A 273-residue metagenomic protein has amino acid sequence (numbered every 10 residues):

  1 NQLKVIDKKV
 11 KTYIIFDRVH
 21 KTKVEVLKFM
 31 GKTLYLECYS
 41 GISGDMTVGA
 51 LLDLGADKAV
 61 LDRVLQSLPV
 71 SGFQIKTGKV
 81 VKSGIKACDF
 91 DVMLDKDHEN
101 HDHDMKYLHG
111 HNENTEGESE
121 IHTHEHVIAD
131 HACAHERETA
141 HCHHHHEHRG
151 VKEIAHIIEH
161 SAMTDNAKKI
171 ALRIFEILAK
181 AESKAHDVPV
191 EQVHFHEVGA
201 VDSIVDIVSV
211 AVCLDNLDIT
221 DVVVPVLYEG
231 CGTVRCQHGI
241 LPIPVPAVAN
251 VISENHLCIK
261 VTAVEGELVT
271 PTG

Functional and structural regions predicted by a protein language model:
D7, K11-K21, V26: Short, positively charged and aromatic/hydrophobic N-terminal segments
M30-G31, K86, P189-E191, L217-V224 (+1 more regions): Short coil/turn connectors at secondary-structure junctions
M30-T33, A185-E197, G230-C231, N255-T262: Glycine/charged-rich beta-loop-alpha catalytic/anionic-binding loops adjacent to active sites
L34-L52, A56, V60, I154-H156 (+5 more regions): N-terminal loops that bind phosphate or other acidic moieties and the adjacent beta-alpha structural core
D53-A185, V245, E254-P271: Glycine-rich nucleotide/cofactor/substrate-binding loop typically near the N-terminus or early in the first domain
V193-V201, G266-T270: Active-site nucleophile and cofactor-binding loops and adjacent substrate-binding regions of central metabolic enzymes
T220-G273: Mobile "lid/hinge" segments at catalytic clefts and subdomain interfaces of large enzymes
